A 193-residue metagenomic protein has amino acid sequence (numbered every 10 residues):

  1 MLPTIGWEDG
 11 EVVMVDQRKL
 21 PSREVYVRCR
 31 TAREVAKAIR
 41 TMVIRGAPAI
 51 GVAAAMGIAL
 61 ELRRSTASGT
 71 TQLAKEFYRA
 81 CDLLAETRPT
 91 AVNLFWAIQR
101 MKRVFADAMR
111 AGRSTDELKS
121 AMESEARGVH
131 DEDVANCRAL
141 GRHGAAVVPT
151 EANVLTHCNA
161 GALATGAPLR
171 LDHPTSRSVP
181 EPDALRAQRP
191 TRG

Functional and structural regions predicted by a protein language model:
M1-R33, K37-R40: Positively charged, low-complexity intrinsically disordered leader regions
V43-G193: N-terminal active-site beta-alpha-beta segment that forms phosphate/nucleotide-binding and substrate-recognition loops
